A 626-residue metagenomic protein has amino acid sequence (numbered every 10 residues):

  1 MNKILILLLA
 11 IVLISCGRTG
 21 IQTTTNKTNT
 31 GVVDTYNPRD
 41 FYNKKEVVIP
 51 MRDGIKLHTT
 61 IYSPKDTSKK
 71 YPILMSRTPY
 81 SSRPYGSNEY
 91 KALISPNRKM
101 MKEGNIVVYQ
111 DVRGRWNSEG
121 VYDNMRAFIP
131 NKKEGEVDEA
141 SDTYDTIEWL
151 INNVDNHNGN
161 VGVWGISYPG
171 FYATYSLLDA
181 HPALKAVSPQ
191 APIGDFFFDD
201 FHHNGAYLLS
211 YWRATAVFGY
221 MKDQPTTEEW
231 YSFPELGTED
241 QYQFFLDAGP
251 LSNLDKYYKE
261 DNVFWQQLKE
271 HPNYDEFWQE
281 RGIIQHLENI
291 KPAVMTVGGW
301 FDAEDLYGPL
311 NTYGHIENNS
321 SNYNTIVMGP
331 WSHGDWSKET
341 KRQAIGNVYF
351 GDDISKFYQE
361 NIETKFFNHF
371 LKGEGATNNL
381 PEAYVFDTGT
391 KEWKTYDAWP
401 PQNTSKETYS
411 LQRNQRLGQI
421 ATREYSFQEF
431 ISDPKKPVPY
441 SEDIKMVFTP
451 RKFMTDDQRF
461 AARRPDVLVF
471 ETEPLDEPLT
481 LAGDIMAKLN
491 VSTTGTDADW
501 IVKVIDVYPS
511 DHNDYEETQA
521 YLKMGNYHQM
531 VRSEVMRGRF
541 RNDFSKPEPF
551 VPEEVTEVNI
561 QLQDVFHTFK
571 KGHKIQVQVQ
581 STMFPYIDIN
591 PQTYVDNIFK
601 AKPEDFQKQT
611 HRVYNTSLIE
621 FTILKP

Functional and structural regions predicted by a protein language model:
I14-S15: C-terminal motif of bacterial Sec signal peptides marking the signal peptidase cleavage site
G31-T67, E471-E477, F550: N-terminal cap/lid segment of alpha/beta-hydrolase-fold proteins
K69-N153, F201-H202, E339-F350, T496 (+4 more regions): Cap/lid segment of the alpha/beta-hydrolase catalytic domain
Y90-L93, K102, N124-A127, K133-E136 (+2 more regions): Accessory cap/linker subdomain of secreted extracellular hydrolases
D155-S167: Alpha/beta-hydrolase fold nucleophile elbow
E235-L236, L246-L251, W336, K341-P626: C-terminal, loop-rich substrate-recognition/catalytic regions characterized by aromatic stacking residues
I290, T296-G298: Short beta-strand/loop motif that positions the catalytic acidic residue of the alpha/beta-hydrolase fold
A303-L310: Conserved alpha/beta-hydrolase "acid-adjacent" motif
